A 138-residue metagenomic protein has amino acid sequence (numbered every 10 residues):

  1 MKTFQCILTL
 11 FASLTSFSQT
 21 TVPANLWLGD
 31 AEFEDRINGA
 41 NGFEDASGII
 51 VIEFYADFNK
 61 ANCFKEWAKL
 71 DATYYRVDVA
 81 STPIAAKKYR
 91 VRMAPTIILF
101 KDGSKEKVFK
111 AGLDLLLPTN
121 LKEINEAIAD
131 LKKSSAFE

Functional and structural regions predicted by a protein language model:
M1-T21: Bacterial Sec-dependent N-terminal signal peptides
L26-D71: Local sequence-structure signature of Cys/Sec-based thiol-disulfide redox active-site neighborhoods
D35, G39, K65-E66, I84-K88 (+1 more regions): Charged/polar, solvent-exposed surface patches and flexible loops
K65-D114: Mid-chain, structured segments of secreted extracytoplasmic proteins
L99-E138: Non-catalytic, surface beta->alpha helical segment in thiol-disulfide oxidoreductase systems
